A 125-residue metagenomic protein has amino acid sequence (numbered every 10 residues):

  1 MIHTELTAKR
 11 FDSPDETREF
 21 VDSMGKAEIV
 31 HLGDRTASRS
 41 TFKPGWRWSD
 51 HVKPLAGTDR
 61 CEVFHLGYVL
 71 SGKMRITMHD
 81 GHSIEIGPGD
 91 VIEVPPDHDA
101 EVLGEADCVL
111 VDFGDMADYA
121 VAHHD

Functional and structural regions predicted by a protein language model:
M1-T41, S49: A short, N-terminal "cap"/entry segment at the start of jelly-roll beta-barrel domains of the cupin/DSBH fold
I2, P14, P44-W46, D115-A117 (+1 more regions): Glyoxalase I/VOC metalloenzyme domain signal
R35, P54-D80: Glycine- and acidic-residue-biased ligand/ion/polar-headgroup-sensing regions
R39-R60: Conserved short histidine dyad/triad with adjacent acidic residue
S40-F42, G67, I92: Conserved GNAT-family N-acetyltransferase fold
R47-W48, G72-T77, A100: Short beta-strand segments in beta-sandwich/barrel cores
M78-D97: Short acidic-glycine-tyrosine-enriched beta hairpin
P95-A120: Ligand-binding loop in jelly-roll beta-barrel domains
